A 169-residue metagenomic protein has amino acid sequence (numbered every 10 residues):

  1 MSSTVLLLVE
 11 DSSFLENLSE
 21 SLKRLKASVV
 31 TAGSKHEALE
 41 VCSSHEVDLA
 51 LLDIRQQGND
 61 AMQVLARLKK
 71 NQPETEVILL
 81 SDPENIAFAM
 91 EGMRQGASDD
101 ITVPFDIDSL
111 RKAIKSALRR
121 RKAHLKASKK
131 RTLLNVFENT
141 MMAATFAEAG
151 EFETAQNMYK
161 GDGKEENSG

Functional and structural regions predicted by a protein language model:
S12-T31: Two-component/phosphorelay signaling modules centered on CheY-like receiver
T31-E37, A61: Helix N-cap/capping motif at the beta->alpha junctions
H45-Q56: Active-site beta3 strand of CheY-like receiver
M62-P73: Short amphipathic alpha-helix used as the core "switch/output" element in two-component signaling
F105-I114: C-terminal output helix
R119-G163: CheY-like receiver
